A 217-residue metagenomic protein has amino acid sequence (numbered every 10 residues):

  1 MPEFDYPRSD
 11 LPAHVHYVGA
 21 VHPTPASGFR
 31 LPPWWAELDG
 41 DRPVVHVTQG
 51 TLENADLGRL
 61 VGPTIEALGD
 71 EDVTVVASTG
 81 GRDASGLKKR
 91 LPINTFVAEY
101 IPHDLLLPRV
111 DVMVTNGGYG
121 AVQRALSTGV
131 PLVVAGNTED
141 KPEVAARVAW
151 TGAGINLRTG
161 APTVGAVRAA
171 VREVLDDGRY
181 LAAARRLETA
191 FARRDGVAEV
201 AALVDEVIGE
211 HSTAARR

Functional and structural regions predicted by a protein language model:
M1-R217: Catalytic core of nucleotide-sugar-dependent glycosyltransferases
